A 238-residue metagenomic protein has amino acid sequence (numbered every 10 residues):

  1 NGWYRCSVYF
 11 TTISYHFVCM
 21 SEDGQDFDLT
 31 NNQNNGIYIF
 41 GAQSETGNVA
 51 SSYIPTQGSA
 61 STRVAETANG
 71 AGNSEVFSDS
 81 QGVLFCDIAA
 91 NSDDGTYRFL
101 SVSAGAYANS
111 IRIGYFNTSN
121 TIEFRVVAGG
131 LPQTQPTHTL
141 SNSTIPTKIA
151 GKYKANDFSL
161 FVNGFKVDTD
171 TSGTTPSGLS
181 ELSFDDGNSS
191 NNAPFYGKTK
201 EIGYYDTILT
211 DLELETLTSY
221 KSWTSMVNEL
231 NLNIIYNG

Functional and structural regions predicted by a protein language model:
N1, R125-K148: Short, aromatic/His-centered strand-loop micro-motif at the edge of beta-sheets
N1-H16: Short, surface-exposed tryptophan/glycine-enriched loops that mediate extracellular molecular recognition
S7-Y9, G72-E75, Q135-S141, D170-S172: Beta-strand-rich interaction surfaces with strong enrichment in secreted/lumenal proteins
Y9-I13, I145-S159: Localized edge beta-strand/strand-to-loop motifs within extracellular or lumenal beta-rich domains
H16-I37, D170-K198: Flexible glycan-contacting loops in extracellular carbohydrate-active proteins
E22-F27, S101-S110, G164-K166, S222: Short edge-strand/loop segments of extracellular domains
S44-S78, D93, K200-G238: Extended recognition patches within non-cytosolic domains
N69-E123, Y204-L217: Extracellular glycan-recognition modules
